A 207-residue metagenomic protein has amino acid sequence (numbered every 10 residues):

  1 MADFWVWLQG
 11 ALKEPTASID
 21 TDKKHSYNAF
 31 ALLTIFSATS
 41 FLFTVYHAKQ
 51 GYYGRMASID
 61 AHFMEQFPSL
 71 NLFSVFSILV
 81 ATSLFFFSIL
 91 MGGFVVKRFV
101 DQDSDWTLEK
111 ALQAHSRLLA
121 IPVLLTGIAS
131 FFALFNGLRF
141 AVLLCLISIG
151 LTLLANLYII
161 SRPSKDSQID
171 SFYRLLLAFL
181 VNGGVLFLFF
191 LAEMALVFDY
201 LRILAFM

Functional and structural regions predicted by a protein language model:
M1-S37: N-terminal juxtamembrane cytosolic/stromal segments of multi-pass membrane proteins
P15, Y52-L70: Perimembrane loop-to-helix junctions flanking transmembrane segments
T21-H25, D101-E109, P163-Y173: Membrane-interface helix-boundary motifs at transmembrane edges
F36-F41, F85-I89, I121, L125 (+3 more regions): Alpha-helical transmembrane segments of multipass membrane proteins
F43-I59, A192-R202: Membrane-helix interface motif
Y46-Y53, D103-D105, G127-G137: Transmembrane helix-loop junctions in multi-pass membrane proteins
E65-F131: Alpha-helical transmembrane segments with an aromatic anchor "belt"
S130-M207: Terminal transmembrane helical module of multi-pass membrane proteins
